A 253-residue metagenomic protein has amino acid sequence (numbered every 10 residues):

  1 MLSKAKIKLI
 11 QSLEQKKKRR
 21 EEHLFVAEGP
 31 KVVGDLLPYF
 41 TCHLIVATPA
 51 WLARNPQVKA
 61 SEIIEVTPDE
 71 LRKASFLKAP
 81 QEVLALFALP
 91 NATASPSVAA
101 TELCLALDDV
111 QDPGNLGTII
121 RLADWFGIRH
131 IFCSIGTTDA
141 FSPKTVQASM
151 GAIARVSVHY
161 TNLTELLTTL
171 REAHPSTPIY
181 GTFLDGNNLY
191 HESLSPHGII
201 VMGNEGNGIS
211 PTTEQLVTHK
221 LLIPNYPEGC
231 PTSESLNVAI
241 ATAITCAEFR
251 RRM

Functional and structural regions predicted by a protein language model:
M1-L52, T137-T138: Boundary-proximal intrinsically disordered activation/regulatory segments immediately upstream of a helical core
H23, L107-Q111, P227-E234: Short pre-catalytic strand/loop immediately N-terminal to key active-site residues, enriched for Gly-Thr
I63-A88: Glycine/small-residue-rich loop that forms an oxyanion/phosphate-binding "nest" at active or ligand-binding sites
V66-P68, D108, S134-I135, S157 (+1 more regions): Short beta->alpha connector loops at strand-helix junctions that form conserved, small/polar/Pro-enriched
P96-D185: RNA substrate-binding interface of SAM-dependent RNA methyltransferases
W125, A140, T145-A152, P211-M253: Structured adenosyl-cofactor binding patch, chiefly the S-adenosyl-L-methionine
Y180-S233: Active-site/ligand-binding-proximal alpha/beta "capping" segment
